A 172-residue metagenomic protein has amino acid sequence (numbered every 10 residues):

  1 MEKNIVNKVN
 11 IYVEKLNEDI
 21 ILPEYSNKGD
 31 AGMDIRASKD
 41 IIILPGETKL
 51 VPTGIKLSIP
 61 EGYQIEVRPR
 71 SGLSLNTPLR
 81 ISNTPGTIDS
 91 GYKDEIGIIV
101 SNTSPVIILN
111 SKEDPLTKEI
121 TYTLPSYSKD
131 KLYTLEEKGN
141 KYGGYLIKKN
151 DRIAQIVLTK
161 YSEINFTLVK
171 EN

Functional and structural regions predicted by a protein language model:
M1-N172: DUTPase catalytic domain/fold
